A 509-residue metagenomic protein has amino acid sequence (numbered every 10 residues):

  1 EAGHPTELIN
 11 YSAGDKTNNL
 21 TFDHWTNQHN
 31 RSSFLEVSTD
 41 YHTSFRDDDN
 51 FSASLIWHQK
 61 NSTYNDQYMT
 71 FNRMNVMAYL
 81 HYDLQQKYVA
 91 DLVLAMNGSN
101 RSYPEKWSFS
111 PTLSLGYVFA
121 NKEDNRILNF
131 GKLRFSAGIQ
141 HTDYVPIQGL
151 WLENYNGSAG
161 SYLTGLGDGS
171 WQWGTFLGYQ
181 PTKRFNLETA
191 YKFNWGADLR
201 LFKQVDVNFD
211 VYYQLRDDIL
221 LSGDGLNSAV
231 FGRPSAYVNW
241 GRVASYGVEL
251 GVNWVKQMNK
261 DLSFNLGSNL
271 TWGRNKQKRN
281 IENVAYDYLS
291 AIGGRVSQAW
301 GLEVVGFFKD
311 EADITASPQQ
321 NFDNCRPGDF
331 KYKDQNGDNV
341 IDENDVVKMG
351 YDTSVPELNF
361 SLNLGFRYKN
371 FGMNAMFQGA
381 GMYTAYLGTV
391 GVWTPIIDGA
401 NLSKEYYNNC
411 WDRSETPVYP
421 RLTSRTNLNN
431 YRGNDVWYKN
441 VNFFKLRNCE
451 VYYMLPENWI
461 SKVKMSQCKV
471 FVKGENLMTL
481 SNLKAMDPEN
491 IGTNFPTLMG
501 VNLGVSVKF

Functional and structural regions predicted by a protein language model:
E1-F34, N50-S52, H58, S62-N65 (+6 more regions): Surface-exposed, low-complexity loop segments enriched in small/polar and acidic residues
V37-Y41, A78-L84, L113-Y117, W195-L201 (+6 more regions): Residues on the lipid-exposed face of transmembrane beta-strands in outer-membrane beta-barrel proteins
T43, W57-N65, L94-N100, F119 (+10 more regions): Transmembrane beta-strands of outer-membrane beta-barrel pores
S44-F51, K87, A120-G131, Q204 (+4 more regions): Short loop/turn motifs that connect adjacent beta-strands in outer-membrane beta-barrel proteins
E123-T189, N208-V243, A285-D287: Solvent-exposed loop/turn elements at secondary-structure boundaries
S161, Q257-S354: Conserved small-residue
W240-S245, D287-T315, D398, N409 (+3 more regions): C-terminal beta-signal and terminal closure region of outer-membrane beta-barrel proteins
A380-V470, G474: Extracytoplasmic gating/loop element in the C-terminal half of outer-membrane beta-barrel translocons and assembly
